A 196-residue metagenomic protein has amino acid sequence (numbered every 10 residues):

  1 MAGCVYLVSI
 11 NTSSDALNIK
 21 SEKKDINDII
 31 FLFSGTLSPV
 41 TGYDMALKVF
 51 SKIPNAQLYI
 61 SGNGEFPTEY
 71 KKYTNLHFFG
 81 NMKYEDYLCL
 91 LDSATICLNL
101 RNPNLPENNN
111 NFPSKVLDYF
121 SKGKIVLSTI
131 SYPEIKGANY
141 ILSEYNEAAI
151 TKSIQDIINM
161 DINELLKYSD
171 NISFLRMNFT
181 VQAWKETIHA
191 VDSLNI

Functional and structural regions predicted by a protein language model:
M1, G62-T68, V126-P133: Short, polar loop motifs at secondary-structure junctions
M1-I19: Donor nucleotide-sugar binding/catalytic pocket of nucleotide-sugar-dependent glycosyltransferases
S13, K20, K24-T41, L47-S51 (+1 more regions): Conserved donor-binding/catalytic core segment of Leloir-type glycosyltransferases
S34-S38, G64, M82: Short donor-sugar binding/catalytic loops of nucleotide-sugar-dependent glycosyltransferases, especially enzymes
T41, E85-Y87, N99-F120, L127-A138: Nucleotide-sugar-dependent
A56, P67-I96: Nucleotide-activated donor-binding/catalytic signature segment of Leloir-type glycosyltransferases, i.e., the conserved
I135-D156: Change "using UDP/GDP/dTDP sugars" to "using nucleotide sugars
Y145, D161-L194: A charged, aromatic-enriched C-terminal amphipathic alpha-helix characteristic of glycosyltransferases across folds
